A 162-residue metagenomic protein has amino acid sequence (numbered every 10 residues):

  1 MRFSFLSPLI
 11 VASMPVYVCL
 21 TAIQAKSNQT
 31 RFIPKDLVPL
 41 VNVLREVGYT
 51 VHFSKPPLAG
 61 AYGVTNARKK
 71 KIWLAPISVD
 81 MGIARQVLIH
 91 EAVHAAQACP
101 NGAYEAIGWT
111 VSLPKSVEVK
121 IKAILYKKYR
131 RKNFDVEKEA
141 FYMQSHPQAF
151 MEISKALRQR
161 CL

Functional and structural regions predicted by a protein language model:
M1-F5: Positively charged n-region of N-terminal signal peptides that target proteins for export
P8-Y17: Bacterial N-terminal signal peptides
V18-L20, A98-P100, R160-L162: Sequence contexts marking disulfide-bonded cysteines in secreted/extracellular proteins
I23, S27, A67-L74, A123-I124: Acidic/histidine-rich, surface-exposed loop or edge segments in extracytoplasmic proteins
K26-N28, K35-V43, V47-T50, P57-L58 (+1 more regions): Metalloprotease/metallohydrolase-associated module, dominated by Zn2+-dependent proteases
H52-N66: Post-signal-peptide N-terminal segment of Sec-exported extracytoplasmic proteins
I72-L88: Short pre-active-site segment immediately N-terminal to the catalytic Zn-binding motif
A92-W109: Catalytic Zn2+-binding segment of zinc metalloproteases
